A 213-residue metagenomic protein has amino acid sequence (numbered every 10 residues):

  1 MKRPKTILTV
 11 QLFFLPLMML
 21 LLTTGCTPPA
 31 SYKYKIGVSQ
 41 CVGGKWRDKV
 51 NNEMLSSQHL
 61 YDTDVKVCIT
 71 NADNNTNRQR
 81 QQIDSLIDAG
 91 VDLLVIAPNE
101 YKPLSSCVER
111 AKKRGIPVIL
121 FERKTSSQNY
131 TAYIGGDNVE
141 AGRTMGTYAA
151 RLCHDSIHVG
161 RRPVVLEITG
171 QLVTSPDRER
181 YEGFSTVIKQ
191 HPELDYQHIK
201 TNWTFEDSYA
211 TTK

Functional and structural regions predicted by a protein language model:
M1, M18-M19, M54, M145: Detector for methionine-enriched segments
M1-I7: N-terminal secretory signal peptides that target proteins for export/translocation
I7-V10, T24-P28: N-terminal compositionally biased, intrinsically disordered segments and leader/signal-like regions
Q11-L21: Bacterial N-terminal signal peptides
C26-K213: A residue-level marker of the well-folded mature domains of exported/periplasmic proteins
